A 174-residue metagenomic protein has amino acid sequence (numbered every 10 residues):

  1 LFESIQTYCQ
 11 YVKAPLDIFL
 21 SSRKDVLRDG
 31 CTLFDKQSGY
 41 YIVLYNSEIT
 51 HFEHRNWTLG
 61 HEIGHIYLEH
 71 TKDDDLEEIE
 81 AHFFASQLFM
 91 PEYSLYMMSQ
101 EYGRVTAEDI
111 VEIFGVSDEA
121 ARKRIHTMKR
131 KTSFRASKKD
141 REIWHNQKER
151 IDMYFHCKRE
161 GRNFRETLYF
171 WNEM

Functional and structural regions predicted by a protein language model:
L1-M174: Active-site hotspot residues in diverse enzymes, especially metal/ion-binding acidic/histidine motifs
